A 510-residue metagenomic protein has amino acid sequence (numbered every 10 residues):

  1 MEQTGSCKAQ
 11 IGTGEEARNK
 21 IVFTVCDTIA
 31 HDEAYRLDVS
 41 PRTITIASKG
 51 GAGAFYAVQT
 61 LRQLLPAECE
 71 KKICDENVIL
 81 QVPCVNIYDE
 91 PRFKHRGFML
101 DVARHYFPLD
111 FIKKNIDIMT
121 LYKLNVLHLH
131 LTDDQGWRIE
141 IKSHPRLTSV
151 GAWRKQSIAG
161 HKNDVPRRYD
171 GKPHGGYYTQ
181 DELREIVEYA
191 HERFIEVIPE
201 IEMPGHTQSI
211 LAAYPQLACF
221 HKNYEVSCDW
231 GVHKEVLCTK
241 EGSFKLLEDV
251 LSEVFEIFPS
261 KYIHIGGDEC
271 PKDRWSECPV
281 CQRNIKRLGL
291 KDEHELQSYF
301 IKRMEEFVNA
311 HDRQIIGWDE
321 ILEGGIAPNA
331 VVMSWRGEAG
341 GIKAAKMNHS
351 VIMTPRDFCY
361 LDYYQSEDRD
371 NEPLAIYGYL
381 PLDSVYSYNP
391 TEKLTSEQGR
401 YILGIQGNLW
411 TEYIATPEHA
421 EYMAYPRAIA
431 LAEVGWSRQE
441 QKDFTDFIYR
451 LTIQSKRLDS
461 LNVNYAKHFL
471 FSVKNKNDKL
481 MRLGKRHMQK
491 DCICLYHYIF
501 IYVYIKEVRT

Functional and structural regions predicted by a protein language model:
M1-F93, H419, V434-H468: Contiguous, structured surface segment used for ligand recognition
Q10-I11, P199, G317: A structural preference for short, hydrophobic beta-strand core positions in alpha/beta folds
T28-Y262, C278, R303, F307 (+1 more regions): Feature activates predominantly on carbohydrate-active enzymes
Y106-P108, D134-E140, P204-I210, H264 (+5 more regions): Flexible loop/turn segments at secondary-structure boundaries
F111-K114, Y178-E185, G242-V250, E295-R303 (+6 more regions): Generic recognition of stable, solvent-exposed alpha-helical segments in well-folded globular domains
I210-Q216, E225-C228, V232-A330, W335-K346: Active-site neighborhood of glycoside hydrolase catalytic domains
Q314-E320, G325-A330, R336-C492: Flexible, acidic glycine-rich loops studded with aromatic residues
I493-I505: Intrinsically disordered, low-complexity terminal segments enriched in Ser/Thr
